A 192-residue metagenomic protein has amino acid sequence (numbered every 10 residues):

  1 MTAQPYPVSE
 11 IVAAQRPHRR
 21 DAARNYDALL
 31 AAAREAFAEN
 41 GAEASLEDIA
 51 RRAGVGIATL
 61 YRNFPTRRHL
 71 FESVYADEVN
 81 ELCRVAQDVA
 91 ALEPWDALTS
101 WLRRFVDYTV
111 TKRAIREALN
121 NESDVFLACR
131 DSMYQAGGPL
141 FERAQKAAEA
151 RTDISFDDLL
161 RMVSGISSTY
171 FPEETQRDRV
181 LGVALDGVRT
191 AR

Functional and structural regions predicted by a protein language model:
M1-A13, S100, P139-A150, G165 (+1 more regions): C-terminal peripheral helix-coil segments that are non-catalytic and often amphipathic
M1-E43, E47-R52, H69: Basic, helix-initiating cap at the start of DNA-binding domains
A28, D48, D96-R104, D158-M162 (+2 more regions): Amphipathic alpha-helical interaction segments
F37, S45-L46, I57, R67 (+2 more regions): Amphipathic alpha-helical segments enriched in hydrophobic/aromatic and basic residues that form the DNA-contacting
G41-A42, R62, R151: Helix-turn-helix/winged-helix DNA-binding modules
G54-F64: Short hydrophobic/aromatic patch on the recognition helix
S73, C83-V110, E122-F126, S132-Y134: Hydrophobic alpha-helical connector segments
A91-L119, K146-D153, F171-T175: Helical hydrophobic small-molecule/effector-binding pocket
